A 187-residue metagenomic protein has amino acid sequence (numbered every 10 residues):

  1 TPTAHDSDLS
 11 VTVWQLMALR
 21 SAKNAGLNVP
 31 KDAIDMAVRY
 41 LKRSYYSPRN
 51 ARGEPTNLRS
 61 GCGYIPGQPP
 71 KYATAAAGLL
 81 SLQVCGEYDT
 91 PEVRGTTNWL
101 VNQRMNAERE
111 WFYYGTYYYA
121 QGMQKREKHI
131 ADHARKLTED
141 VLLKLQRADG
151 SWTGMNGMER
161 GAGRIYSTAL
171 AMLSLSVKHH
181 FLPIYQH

Functional and structural regions predicted by a protein language model:
T1-D35, R43-N98, Q103-D140, A148-Q186: An alpha-helical repeat/solenoid feature that recognizes helix-turn-helix modules
V38: Amphipathic alpha-helical interface segments
